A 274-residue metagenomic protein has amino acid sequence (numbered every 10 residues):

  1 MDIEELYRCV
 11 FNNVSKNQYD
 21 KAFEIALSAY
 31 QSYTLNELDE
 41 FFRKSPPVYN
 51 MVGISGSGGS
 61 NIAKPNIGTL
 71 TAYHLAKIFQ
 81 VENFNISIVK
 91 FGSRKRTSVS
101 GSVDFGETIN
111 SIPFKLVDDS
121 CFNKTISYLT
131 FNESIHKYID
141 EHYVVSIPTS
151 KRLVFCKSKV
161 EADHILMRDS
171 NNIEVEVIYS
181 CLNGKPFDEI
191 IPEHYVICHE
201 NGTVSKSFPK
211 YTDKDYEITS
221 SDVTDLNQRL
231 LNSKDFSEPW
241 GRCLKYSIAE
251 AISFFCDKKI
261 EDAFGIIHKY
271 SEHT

Functional and structural regions predicted by a protein language model:
M1-N13, Y19-I25: Generic N-terminal amphipathic, Lys/Arg-enriched alpha-helix
V10-N13, A26-L27, N50-G58, A251-I252: Short glycine-rich or small-residue beta-strand-to-loop segments that form or flank ligand, phosphate, metal/Fe-S
L27-S28, H74-V81, A249-D257: Short glycine/serine- and small hydrophobic-enriched flexible loop segments
Q31, E37-V48, S60, T108 (+1 more regions): Glycine-rich anion-binding loops and their surrounding alpha/beta cores
Q31-R96: Active-site cofactor/substrate anionic-group-binding motifs, chiefly glycine- and Lys/Arg-rich phosphate-binding loops
N66-L70, S100, D104, Y246: A generic alpha-helix surface/boundary motif
H74-I78, F105, I165-M167: Hydrophobic/aromatic ligand-binding patch that stacks against planar heteroaromatic rings of cofactors or nucleotides
R94-N110: Active-site-proximal loop->helix
